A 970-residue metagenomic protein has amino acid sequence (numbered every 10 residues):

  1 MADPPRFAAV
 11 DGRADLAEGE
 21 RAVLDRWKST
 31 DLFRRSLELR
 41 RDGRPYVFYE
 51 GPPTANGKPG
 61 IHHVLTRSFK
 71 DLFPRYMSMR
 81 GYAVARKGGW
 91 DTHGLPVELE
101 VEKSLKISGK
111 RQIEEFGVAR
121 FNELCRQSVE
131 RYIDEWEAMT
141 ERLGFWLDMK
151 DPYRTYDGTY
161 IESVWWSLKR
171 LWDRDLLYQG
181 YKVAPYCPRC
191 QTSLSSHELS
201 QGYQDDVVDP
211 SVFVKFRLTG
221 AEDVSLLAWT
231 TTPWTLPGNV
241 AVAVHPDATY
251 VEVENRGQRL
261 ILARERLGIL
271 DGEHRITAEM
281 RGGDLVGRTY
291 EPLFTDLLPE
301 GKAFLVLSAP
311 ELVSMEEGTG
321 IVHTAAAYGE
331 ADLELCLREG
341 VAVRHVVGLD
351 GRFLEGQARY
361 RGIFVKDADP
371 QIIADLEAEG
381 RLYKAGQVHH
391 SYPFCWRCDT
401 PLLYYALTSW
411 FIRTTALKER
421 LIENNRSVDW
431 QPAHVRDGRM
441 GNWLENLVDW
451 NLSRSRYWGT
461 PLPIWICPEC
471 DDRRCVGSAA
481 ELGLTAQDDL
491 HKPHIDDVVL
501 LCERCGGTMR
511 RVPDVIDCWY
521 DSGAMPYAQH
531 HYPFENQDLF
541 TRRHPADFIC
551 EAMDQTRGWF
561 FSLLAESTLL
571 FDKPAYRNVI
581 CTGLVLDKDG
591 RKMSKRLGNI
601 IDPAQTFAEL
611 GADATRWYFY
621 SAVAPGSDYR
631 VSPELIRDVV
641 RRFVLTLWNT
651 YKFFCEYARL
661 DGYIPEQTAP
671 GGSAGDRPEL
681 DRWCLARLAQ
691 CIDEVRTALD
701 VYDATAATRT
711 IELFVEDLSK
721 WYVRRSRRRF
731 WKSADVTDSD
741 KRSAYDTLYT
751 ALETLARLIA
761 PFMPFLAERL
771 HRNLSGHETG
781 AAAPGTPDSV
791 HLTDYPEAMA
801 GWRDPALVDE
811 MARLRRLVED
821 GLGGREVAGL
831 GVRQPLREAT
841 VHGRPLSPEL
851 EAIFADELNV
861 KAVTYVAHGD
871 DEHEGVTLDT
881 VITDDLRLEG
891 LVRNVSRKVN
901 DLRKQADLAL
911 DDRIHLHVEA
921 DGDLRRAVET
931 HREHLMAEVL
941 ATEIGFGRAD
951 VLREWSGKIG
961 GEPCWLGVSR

Functional and structural regions predicted by a protein language model:
A2-R256, A325-R338, A342-Q357, R381-L421 (+5 more regions): N-terminal, positively charged nucleic-acid-binding surface of large information/translation enzymes
G12, H62, G89-W90, F121-C125 (+12 more regions): Conserved short loop/turn motifs at secondary-structure junctions
L24, W172-S200, Q204, L270-D271 (+6 more regions): Amphipathic alpha-helical
S68-A85, E330-V341, I373-L376, T556-D572 (+2 more regions): Metal-dependent nuclease catalytic cores in nucleic-acid-processing enzymes, especially RNase H-like/related
A85, P237-T289, Y383-T414, V640-E666 (+2 more regions): Structured, non-catalytic alpha/beta "coupling" segments that mediate domain-domain communication and provide generic
F213, N442-Y520, A524-P526, Y532-F534 (+2 more regions): Feature 926 captures the class I aminoacyl-tRNA synthetase adenylation module centered on the KMSKS loop
G238-V240, V244-G348, E377, K418 (+1 more regions): Catalytic alpha/beta core of large soluble enzyme barrels
D367-Y392, L817-D820: Phosphate/diphosphate-binding loops
